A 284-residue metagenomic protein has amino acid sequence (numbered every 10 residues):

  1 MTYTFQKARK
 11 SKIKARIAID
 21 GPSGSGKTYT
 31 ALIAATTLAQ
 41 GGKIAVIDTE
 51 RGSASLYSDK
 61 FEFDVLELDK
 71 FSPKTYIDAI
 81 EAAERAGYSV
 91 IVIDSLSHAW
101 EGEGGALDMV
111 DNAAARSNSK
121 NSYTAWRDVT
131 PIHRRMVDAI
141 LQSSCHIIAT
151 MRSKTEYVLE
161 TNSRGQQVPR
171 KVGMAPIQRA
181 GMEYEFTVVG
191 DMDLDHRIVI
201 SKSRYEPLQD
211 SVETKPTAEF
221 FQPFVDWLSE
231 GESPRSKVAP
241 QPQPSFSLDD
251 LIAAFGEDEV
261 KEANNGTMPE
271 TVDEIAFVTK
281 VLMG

Functional and structural regions predicted by a protein language model:
M1-G21, S25, T36, R51-S53 (+5 more regions): Interfaces that engage single-stranded nucleic acids at replication/repair/recombination sites
R16, I44-V46, V65, E183 (+1 more regions): Conserved beta-strand scaffold positions in the cores of enzyme catalytic domains, especially in NTP/NDP-utilizing
R16-A18, K43, V90-V92, H146-I148: Residue-level preference for the first positions of well-ordered beta-strands
P22, P131-Q222: Phosphate-binding/switch region of NTP-binding enzymes
T30: Hydrophobic positions on the alpha1 helix immediately C-terminal to the Walker A/P-loop
I33-A39: Walker A/P-loop NTP-binding motif
G41-V90, A99, R116-S119: Nucleotide-state-sensitive switch-loop elements of NTP-binding domains
I93-V129, G165: Conserved P-loop NTPase nucleotide-binding/switch module
